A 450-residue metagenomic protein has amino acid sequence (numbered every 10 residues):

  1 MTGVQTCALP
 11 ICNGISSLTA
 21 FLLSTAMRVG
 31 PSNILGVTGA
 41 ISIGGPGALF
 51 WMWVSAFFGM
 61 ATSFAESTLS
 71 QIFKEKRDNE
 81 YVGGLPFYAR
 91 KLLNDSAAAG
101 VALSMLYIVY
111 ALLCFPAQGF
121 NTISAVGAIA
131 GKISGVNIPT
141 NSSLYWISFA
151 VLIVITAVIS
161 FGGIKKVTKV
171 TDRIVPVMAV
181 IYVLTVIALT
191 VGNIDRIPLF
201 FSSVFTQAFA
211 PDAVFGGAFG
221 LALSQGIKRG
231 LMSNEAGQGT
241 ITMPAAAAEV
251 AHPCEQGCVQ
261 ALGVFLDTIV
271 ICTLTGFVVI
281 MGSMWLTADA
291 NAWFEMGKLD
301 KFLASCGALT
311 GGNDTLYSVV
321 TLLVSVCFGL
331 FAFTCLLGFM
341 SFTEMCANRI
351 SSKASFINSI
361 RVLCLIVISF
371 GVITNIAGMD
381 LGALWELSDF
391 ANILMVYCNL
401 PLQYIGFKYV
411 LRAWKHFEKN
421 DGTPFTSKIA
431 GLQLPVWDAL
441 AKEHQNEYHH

Functional and structural regions predicted by a protein language model:
M1, S42-N79, D267-L274, V320 (+1 more regions): Extracellular loop-to-transmembrane helix junctions
T2-L9: Short, small-residue-biased leader/transition segments that mark boundaries at the very start of proteins
Q5, I393, Y397-H450: Terminal cytosolic tails of multi-pass membrane transporters, especially the segment immediately following the final
I11-S42, L69-P86, R90, M105 (+1 more regions): Alpha-helical membrane segments and immediately flanking helix-loop junctions that form or couple to the substrate/ion
T25, S55-N79, L85-P86, R90-I159 (+2 more regions): Helix-loop-helix module between adjacent transmembrane segments
S32-V37, P46, C114-A125, K132-G135 (+5 more regions): Transmembrane helix-loop junctions in multi-pass membrane proteins
F64-F73, D78, I187-S203, P211-G217 (+3 more regions): Extracellular/periplasmic helix-exit of transmembrane alpha-helices
I108-I133, L144-F149, T156-V158, V177-F215 (+1 more regions): Hydrophobic alpha-helical segments and their helix-loop junctions in multi-pass secondary transporters
